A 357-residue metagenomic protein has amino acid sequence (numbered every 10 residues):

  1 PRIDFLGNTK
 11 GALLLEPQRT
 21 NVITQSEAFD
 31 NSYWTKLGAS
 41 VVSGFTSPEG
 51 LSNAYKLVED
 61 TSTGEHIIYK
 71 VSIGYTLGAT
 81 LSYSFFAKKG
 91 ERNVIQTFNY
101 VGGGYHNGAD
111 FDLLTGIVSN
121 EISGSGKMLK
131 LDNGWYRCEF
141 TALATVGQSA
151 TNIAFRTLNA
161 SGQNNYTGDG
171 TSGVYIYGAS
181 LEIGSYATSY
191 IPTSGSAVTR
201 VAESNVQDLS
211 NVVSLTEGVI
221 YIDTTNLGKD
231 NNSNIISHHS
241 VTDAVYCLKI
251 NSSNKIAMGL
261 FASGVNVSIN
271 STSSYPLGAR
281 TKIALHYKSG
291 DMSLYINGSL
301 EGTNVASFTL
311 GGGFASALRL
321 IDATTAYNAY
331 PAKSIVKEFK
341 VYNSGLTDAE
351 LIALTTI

Functional and structural regions predicted by a protein language model:
L13, G44-H66: Short carbohydrate-recognition loop motifs
R19-S26, S32-S40, S62-H66, V71-A79 (+3 more regions): Extracellular glycan-recognition modules
F29, F85, F140, G178-L181 (+3 more regions): Extracellular beta-strand elements of beta-rich domains used for carbohydrate recognition/degradation or cell-matrix
H66-I73, H106-F111, V118-D132, G259-K282: Short, aromatic/His-centered strand-loop micro-motif at the edge of beta-sheets
G78-S82, F86, L129-T141, G218 (+2 more regions): Trp-centered recognition loops
K89-E91, T141-G147, A279-S293: Localized edge beta-strand/strand-to-loop motifs within extracellular or lumenal beta-rich domains
A150-V174, N304-I335: Flexible glycan-contacting loops in extracellular carbohydrate-active proteins
L181-S214, I335-I357: Extended recognition patches within non-cytosolic domains
